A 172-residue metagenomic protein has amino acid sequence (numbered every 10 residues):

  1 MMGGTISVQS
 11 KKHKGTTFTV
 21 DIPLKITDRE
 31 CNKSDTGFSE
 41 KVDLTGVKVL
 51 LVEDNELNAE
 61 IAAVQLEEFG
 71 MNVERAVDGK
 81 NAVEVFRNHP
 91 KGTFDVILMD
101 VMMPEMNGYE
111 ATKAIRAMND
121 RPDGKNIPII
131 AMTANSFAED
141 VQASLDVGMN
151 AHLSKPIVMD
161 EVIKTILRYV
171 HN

Functional and structural regions predicted by a protein language model:
M1-N172: C-terminal compact regulatory domains
